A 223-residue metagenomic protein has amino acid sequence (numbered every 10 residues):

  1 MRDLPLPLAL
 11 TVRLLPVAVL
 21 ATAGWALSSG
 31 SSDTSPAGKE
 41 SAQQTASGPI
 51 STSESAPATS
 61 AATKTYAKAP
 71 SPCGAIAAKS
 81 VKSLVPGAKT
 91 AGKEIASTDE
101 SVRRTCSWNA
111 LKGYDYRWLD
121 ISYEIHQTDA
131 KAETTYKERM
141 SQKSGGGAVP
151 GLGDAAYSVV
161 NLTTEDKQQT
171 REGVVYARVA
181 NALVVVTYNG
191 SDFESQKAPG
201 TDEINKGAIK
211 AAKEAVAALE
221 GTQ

Functional and structural regions predicted by a protein language model:
D3-L20, A26-Q223: A small/polar (G/S/T-enriched), proline-flanked helix-loop surface module common in exported/cell-envelope proteins
